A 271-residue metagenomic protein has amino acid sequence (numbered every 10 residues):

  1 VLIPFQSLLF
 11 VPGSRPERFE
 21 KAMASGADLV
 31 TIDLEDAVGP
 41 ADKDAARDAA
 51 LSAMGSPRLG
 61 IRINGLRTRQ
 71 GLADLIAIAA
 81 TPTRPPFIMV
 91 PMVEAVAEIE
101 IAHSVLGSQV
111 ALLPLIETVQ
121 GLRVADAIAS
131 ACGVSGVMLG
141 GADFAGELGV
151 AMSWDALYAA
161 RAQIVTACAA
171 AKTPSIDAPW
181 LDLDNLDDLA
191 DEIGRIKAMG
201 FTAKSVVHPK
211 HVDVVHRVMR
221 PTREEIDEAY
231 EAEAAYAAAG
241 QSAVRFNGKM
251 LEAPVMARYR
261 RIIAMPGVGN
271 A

Functional and structural regions predicted by a protein language model:
V1-A271: Expand to "…catalyze enediolate/carbanion chemistry for C-C bond making/breaking, isomerization, decarboxylation
